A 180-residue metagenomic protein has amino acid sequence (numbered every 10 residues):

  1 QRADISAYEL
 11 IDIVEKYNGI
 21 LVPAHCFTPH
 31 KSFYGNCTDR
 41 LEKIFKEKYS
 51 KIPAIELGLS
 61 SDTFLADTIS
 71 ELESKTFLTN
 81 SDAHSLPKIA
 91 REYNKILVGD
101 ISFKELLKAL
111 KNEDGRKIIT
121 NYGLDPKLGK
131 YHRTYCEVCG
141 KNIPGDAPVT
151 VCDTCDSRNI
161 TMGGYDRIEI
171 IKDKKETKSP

Functional and structural regions predicted by a protein language model:
Q1, D12-E15, P29-P180: Charged catalytic cores and adjacent phosphate/nucleic-acid-binding surfaces used for phosphate/nucleic-acid chemistry
R2-A7: Divalent metal-binding segments
A24-T28: Short, well-ordered beta-to-alpha junction loops that form the rim of enzyme active sites and present histidine/acidic
